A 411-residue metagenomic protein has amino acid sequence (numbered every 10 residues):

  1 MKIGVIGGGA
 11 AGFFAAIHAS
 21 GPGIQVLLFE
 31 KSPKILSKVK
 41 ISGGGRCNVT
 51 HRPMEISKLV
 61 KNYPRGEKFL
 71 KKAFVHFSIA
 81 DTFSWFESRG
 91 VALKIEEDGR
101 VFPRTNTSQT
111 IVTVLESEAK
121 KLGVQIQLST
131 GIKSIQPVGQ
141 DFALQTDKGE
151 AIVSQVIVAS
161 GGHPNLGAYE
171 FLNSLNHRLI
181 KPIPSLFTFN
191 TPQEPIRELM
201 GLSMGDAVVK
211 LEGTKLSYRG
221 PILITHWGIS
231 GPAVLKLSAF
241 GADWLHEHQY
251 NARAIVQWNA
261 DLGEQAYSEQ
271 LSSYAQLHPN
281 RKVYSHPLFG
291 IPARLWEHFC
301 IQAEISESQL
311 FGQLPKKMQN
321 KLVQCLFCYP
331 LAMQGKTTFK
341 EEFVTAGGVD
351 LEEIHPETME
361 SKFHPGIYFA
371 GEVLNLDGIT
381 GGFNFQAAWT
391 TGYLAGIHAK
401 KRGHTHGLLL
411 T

Functional and structural regions predicted by a protein language model:
M1-A11: Beta1/beta-strand and adjacent pyrophosphate-binding region of the FAD-binding site in flavoprotein oxidoreductases
G4, S20-G44: Glycine-rich FAD pyrophosphate-binding loop
G4-I6, F29, I132, A151-H163 (+3 more regions): Short hydrophobic core segments
P33-I41, V49, P53-I56, R178-K181 (+1 more regions): An anion/pyrophosphate-binding glycine-rich loop and adjacent beta-alpha core in soluble alpha-beta enzymes
R46-I95: Glycine-rich active-site loop/strand segments that organize a redox cofactor
L128, H298-D377: A glycine-rich dinucleotide-binding beta-alpha-beta segment and adjacent secondary-structure elements that constitute
L128-D141: A conserved short coil-to-beta-strand element within the FAD-binding core of flavoproteins
A159-F171, L175, N375-G403: A conserved FAD-binding loop/helix module that cradles the flavin
